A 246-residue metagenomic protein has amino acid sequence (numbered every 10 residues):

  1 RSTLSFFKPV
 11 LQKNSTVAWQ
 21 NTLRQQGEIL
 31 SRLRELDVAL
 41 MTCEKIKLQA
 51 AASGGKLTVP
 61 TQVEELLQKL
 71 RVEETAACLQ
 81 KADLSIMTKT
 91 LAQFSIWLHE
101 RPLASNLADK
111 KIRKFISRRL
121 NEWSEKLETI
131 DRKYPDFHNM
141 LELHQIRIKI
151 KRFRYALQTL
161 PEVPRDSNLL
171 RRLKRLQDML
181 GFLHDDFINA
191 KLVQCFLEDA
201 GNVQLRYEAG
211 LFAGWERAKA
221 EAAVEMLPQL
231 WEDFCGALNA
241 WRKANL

Functional and structural regions predicted by a protein language model:
R1-L246: Cationic, histidine-enriched alpha-helical/coil surfaces that engage anionic ligands
